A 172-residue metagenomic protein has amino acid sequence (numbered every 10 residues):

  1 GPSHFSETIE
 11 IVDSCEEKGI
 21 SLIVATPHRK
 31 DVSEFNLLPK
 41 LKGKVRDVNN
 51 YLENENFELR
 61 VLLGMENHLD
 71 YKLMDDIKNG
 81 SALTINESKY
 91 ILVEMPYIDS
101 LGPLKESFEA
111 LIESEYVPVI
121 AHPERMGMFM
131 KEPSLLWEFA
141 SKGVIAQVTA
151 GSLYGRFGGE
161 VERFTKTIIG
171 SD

Functional and structural regions predicted by a protein language model:
G1-E58, W137: An N-terminally biased module of ancient metal coordination in phosphate/nucleic-acid-related enzymes
G1-F5, V93-D99, L153: Active-site mouth loops of central-metabolism enzymes
F5-V12, L73-I77, G102-L104, V161-T165: Short, acidic/polar
E16, I112, I169-G170: Non-catalytic positions within long, well-ordered alpha-helices that form the structural scaffold/packing of enzyme
D31-S33, G127-F129, Y154-F157: Short, solvent-exposed loop/turn segments at secondary-structure junctions
F35-Q147: Extended substrate/RNA-proximal surfaces in nucleic-acid metabolism proteins
M130-W137, R156-K166: Histidine/acidic-residue-rich catalytic or RNA/ligand-binding cores of hydrolases and nuclease-related proteins
F139-S152, R163-D172: His/Asp/Glu-enriched, well-ordered alpha-helical/loop segment that forms or immediately abuts the divalent-metal
